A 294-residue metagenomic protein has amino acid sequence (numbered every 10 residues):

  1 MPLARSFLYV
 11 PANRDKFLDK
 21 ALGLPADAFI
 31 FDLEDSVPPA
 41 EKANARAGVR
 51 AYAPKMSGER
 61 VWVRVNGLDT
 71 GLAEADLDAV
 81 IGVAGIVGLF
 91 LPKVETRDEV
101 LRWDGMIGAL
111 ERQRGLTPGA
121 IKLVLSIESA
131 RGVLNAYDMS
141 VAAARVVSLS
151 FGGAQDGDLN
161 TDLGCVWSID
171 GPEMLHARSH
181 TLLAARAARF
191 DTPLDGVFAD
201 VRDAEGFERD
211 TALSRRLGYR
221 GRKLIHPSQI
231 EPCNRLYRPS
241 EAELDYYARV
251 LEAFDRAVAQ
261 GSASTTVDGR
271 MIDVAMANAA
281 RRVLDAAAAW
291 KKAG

Functional and structural regions predicted by a protein language model:
M1-G294: Expand to "…catalyze enediolate/carbanion chemistry for C-C bond making/breaking, isomerization, decarboxylation
